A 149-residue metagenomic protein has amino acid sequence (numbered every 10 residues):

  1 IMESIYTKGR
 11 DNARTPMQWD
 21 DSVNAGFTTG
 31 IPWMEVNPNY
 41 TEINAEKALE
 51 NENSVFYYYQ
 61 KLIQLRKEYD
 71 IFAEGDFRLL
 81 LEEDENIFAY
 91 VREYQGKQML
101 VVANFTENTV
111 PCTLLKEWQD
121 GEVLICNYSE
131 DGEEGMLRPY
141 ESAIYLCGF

Functional and structural regions predicted by a protein language model:
I1-M99, E107-V110: Loop/helix patches that line or flank the sugar-binding groove of alpha-linked glycan CAZymes
S22, Y128-S129: Residues that form or immediately flank small-molecule/cofactor binding pockets and catalytic motifs
I87-A89, K97-A103, I125, E141-L146: Ordered hydrophobic segments in well-structured contexts
K97-Q98, E130-E134: Short, surface-exposed beta-strand/loop "edge" segments at domain boundaries and coil↔beta transitions
F105-W118: Surface-exposed beta-strand/loop patches in extracellular or lumenal glycoproteins
L115-Y128: Solvent-exposed beta-hairpin/edge-strand motifs
E133-F149: C-terminal beta-strand-rich structural cap/linker in extracellular carbohydrate-active enzymes
